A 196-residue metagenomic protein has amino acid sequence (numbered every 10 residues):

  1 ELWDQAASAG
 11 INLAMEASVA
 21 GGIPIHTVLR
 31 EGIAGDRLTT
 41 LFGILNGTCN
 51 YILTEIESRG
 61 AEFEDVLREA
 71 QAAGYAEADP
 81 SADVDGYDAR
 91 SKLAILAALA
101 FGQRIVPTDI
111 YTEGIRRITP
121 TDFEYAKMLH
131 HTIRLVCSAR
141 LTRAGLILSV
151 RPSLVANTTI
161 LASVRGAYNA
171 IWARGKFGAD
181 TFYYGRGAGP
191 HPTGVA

Functional and structural regions predicted by a protein language model:
E1-E31: Rossmann-fold NAD(P)-binding glycine/threonine-rich loop
A6-A7, G32-R37, G43-L45, R59 (+3 more regions): Solvent-exposed alpha-helices and their adjacent loops that cap or buttress functional pockets in soluble metabolic
L13-A17, T40-G43, Y183: General beta-strand structural signal in soluble alpha/beta enzymes
I23-L38, C49-A61, S91-I105: Oxidoreductase and adenylate-handling cofactor-binding alpha/beta cores
T39, E77-V84, Y183-A188: A short glycine-threonine-serine/GTX helix/turn-capping micro-motif
G43-Y51, D85-A89, G189-V195: Conserved phosphate/anionic-ligand binding catalytic regions in large, soluble enzymes, centered on
I56, V66-S163, Y168-A170: Substrate-binding/catalytic subdomain of NAD(P)-dependent oxidoreductase enzymes
T158-A196: ATP-dependent carboxylate/acyl-activation modules
